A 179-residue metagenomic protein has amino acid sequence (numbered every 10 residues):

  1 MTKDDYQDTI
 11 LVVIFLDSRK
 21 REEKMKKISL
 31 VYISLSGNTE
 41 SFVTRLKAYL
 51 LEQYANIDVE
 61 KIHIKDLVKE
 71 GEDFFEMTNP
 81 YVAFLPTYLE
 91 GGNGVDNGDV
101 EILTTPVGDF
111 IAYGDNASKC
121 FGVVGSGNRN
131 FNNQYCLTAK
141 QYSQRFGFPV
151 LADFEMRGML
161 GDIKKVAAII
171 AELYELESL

Functional and structural regions predicted by a protein language model:
T2, T9-T104: N-terminal beta1-alpha1-beta2 submodule of the flavodoxin-like/Rossmannoid cofactor-binding fold
Q7, L11, K24, I169 (+1 more regions): Short amphipathic alpha-helical "recognition" segments used for binding
M77-L179: FMN-binding flavodoxin-like domain, especially the glycine-rich phosphate-binding loop
